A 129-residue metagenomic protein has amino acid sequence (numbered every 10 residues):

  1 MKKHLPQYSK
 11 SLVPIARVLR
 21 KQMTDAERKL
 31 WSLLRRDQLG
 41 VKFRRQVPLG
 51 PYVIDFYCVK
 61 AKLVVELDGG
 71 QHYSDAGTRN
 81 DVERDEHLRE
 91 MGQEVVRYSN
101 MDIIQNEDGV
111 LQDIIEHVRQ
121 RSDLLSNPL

Functional and structural regions predicted by a protein language model:
M1-V41, R121-L129: Solvent-exposed, charged helical/coil patches that constitute nucleic-acid or partner-interaction surfaces
K10, R17, V47, M101-D102: Flexible, active-site-adjacent loop/turn segments at secondary-structure boundaries
K21, L33, Q46, L88-R89: Alpha-helical interaction segments
L39-V41, R45, G50-I54: Short beta-strand or tight-loop elements that sit immediately N-terminal to catalytic metal-binding acidic residues
G50-Q120: Basic, amphipathic alpha-helical patches used to engage nucleic acids or provide basic targeting signals, exemplified
